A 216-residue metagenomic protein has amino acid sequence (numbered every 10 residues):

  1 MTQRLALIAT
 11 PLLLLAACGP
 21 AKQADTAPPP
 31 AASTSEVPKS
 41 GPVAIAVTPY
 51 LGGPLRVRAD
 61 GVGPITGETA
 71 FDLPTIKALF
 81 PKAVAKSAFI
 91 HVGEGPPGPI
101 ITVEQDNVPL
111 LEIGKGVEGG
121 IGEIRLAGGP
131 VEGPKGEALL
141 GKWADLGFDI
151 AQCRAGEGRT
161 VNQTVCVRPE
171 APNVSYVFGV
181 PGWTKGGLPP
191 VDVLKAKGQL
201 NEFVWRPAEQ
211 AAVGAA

Functional and structural regions predicted by a protein language model:
M1-I8: Bacterial N-terminal signal peptides that target proteins for export
T2, I113, Y176-F178: Generic hydrophobic, helix-prone segments enriched in Leu/Val/Ile
I8-A9, A27: Intrinsically disordered, low-complexity segments enriched in polar/charged small residues
P11-L12, R159: Residue-level signal for mature regions of secreted extracellular proteins and peptides
L15-A17: C-terminal motif of bacterial Sec signal peptides marking the signal peptidase cleavage site
G19-V161, E170, G186-A216: Short helix/turn-capping signatures at newly exposed starts of structured segments
Q163-G186: Extracytosolic low-complexity repeat regions of secreted or lipid-anchored proteins
